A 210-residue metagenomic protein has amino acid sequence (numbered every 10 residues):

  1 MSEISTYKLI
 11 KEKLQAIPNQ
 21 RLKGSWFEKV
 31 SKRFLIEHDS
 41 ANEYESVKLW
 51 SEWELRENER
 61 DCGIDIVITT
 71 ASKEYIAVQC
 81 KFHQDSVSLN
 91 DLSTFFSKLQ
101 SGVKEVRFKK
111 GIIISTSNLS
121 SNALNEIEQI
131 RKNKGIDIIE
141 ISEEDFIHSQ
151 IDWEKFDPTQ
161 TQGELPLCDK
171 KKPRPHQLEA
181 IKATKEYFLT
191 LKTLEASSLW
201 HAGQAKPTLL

Functional and structural regions predicted by a protein language model:
S2-P18, F34, A41, E52-R56 (+2 more regions): ATP-dependent helicase/translocase motor core
K23-K109, L124: Catalytic centers of nucleases
